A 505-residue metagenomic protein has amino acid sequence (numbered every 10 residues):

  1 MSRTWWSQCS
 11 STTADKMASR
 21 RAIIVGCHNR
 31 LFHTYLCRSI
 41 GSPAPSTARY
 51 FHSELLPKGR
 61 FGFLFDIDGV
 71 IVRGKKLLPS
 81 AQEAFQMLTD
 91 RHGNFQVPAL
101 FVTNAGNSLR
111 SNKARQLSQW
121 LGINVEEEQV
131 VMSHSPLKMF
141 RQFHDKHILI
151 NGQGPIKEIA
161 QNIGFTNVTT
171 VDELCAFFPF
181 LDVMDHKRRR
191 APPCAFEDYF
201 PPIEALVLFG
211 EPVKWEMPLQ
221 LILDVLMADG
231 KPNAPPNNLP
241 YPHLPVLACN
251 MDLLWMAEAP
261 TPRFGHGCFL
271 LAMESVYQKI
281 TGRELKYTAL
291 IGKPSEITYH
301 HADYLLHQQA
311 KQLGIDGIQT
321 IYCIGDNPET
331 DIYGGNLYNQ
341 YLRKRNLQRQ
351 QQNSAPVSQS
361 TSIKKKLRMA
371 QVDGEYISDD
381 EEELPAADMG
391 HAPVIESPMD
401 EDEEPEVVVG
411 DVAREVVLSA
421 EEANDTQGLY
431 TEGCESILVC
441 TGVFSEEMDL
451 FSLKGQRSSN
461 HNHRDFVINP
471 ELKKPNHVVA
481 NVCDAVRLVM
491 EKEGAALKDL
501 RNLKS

Functional and structural regions predicted by a protein language model:
S2-C9, T13-S505: HAD-like aspartate-dependent phosphatase fold
